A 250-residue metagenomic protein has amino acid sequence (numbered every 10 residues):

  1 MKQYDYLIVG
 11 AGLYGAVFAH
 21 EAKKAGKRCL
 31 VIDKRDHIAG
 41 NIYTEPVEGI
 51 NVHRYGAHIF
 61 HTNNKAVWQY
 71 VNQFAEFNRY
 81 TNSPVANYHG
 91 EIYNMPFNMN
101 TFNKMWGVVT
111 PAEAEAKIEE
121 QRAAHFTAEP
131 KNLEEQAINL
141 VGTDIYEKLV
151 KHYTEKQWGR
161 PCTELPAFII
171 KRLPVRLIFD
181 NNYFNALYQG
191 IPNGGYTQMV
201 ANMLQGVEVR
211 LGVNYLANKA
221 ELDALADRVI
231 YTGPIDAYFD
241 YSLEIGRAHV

Functional and structural regions predicted by a protein language model:
Y4-V31: N-terminal Rossmann-like FAD-binding beta1-loop-alpha1 element of flavoenzymes
V9-A11, I32-K34, T62-N63, G194 (+2 more regions): Short His-Asn-centered micro-motif
K23-E48: Glycine-rich FAD pyrophosphate-binding loop
R28, N51, E76, E208-R210: Conserved beta-strand segments of alpha/beta enzyme cores
E48-A124: Dinucleotide-binding Rossmann-like beta1-alpha1 core, especially the glycine-rich loop that anchors the ADP
H89-Y93, M99-R228, T232, A237-F239: Active-site/ligand-binding neighborhood in enzyme catalytic cores
S242-G246: Short Gly/aromatic-enriched secondary-structure transition segments
A248-V250: Conserved small/polar residues in nucleotide/adenosyl-binding loops
